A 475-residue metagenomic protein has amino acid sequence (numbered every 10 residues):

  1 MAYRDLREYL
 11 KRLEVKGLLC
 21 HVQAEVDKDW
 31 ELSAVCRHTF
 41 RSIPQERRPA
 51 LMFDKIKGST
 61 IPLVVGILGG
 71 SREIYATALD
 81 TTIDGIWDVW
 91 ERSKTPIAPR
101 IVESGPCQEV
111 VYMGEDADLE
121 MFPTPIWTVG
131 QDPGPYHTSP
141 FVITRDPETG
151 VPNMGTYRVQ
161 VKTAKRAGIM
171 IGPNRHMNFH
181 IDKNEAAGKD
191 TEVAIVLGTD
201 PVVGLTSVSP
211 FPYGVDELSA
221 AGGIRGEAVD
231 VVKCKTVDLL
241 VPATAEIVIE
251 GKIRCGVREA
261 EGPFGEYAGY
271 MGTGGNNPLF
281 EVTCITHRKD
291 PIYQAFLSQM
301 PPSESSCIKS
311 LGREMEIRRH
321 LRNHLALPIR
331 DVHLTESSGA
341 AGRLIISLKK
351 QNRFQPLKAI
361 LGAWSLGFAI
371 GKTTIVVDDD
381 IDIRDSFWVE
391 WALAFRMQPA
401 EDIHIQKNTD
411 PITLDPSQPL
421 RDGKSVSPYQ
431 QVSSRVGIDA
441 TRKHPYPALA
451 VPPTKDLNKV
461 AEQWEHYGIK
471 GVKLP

Functional and structural regions predicted by a protein language model:
M1-L279, T283-P475: Extended, highly charged
